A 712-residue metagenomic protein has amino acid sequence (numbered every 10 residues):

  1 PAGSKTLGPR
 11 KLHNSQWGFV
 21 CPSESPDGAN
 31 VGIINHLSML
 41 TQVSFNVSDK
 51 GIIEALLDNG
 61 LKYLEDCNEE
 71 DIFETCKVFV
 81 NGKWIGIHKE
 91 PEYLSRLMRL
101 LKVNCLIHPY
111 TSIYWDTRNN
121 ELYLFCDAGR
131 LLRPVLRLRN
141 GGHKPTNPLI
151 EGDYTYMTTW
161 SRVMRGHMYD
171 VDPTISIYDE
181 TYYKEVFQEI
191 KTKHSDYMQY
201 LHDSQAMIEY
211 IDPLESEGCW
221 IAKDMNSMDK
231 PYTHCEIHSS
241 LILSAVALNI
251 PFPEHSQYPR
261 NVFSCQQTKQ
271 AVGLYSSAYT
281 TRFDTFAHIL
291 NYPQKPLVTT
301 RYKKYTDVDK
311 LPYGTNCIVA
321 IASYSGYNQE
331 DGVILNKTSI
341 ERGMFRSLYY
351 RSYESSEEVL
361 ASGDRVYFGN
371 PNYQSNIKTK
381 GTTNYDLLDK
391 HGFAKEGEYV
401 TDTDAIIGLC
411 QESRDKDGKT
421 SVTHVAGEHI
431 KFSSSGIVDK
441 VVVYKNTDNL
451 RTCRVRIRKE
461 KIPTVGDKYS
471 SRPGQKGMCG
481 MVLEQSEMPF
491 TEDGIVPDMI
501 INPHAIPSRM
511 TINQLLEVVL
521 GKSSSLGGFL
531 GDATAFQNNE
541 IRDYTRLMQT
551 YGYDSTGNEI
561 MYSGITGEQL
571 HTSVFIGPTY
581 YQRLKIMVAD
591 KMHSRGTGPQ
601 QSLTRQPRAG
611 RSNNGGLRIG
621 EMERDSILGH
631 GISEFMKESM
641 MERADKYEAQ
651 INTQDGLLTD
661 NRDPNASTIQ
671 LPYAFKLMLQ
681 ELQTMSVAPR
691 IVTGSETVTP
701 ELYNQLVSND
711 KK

Functional and structural regions predicted by a protein language model:
P1-I87, R96, H108, R118-L122 (+2 more regions): Long insertion/accessory domains within large nucleic-acid-processing enzymes
P91-E92, M98, K102, L106-I107: DNA-dependent DNA polymerase catalytic subunits
